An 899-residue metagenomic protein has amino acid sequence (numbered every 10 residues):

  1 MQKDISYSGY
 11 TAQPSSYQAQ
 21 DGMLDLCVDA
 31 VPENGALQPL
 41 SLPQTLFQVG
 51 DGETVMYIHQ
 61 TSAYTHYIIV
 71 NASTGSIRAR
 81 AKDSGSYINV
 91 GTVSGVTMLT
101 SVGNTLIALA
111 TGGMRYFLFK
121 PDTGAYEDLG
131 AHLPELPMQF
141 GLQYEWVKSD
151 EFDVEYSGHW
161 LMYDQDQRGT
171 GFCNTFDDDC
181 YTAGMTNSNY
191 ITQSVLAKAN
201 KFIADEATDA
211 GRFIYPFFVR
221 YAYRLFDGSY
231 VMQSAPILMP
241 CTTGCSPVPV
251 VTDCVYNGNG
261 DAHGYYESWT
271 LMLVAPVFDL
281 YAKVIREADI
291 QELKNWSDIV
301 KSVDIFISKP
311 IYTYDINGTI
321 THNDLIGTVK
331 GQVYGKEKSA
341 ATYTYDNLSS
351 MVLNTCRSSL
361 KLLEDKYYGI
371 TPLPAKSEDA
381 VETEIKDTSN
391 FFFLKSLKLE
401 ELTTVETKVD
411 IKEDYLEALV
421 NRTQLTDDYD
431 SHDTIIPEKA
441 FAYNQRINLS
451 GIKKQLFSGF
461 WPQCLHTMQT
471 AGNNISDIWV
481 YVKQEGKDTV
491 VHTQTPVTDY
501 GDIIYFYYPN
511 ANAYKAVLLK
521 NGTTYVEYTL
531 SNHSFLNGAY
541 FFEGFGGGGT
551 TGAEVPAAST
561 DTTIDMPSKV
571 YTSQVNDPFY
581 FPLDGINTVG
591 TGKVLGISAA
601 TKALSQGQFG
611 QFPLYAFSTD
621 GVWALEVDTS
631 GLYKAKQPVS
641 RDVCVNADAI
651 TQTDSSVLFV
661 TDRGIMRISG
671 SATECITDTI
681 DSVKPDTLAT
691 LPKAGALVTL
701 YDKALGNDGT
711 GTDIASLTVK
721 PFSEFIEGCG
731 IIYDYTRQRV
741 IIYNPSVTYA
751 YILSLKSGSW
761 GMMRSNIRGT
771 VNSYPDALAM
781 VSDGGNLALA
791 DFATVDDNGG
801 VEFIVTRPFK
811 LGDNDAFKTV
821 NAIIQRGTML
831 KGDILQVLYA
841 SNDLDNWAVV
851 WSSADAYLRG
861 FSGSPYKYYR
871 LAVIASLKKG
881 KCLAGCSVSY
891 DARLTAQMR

Functional and structural regions predicted by a protein language model:
M1-V55, H59-Y64, P216-F218, R224-S229 (+6 more regions): Beta-sheet repeat architectures centered on beta-propellers
M1-Y87, L129-G130, P137-S194, R220 (+7 more regions): N-terminal beta-propeller domains
Q48-D51, N89-V93, D430-S431, T588 (+2 more regions): Surface loop/turn motifs at the tips and blade-to-blade linkers of beta-strand repeat domains
I68-N71, L109-A110, S308, S450 (+4 more regions): Residue-level marker for isolated small/hydroxyl-bearing positions within beta-strands of beta-sheet-rich domains
T74, G113-R115, K454-L456, G664-M666: Short glycine/acidic-enriched loop and turn motifs that connect beta-strands
K82-S84, P121-D122, V627-S630, S671-A672 (+1 more regions): Short loop/turn segments that connect beta-strands within beta-propeller blades
K198-G211, G258-D298: Conserved aromatic anchor
R224-F226, Q233-P236, S297-A418, V482 (+1 more regions): Non-cytosolic beta-sandwich-type ligand-binding/adhesion modules
